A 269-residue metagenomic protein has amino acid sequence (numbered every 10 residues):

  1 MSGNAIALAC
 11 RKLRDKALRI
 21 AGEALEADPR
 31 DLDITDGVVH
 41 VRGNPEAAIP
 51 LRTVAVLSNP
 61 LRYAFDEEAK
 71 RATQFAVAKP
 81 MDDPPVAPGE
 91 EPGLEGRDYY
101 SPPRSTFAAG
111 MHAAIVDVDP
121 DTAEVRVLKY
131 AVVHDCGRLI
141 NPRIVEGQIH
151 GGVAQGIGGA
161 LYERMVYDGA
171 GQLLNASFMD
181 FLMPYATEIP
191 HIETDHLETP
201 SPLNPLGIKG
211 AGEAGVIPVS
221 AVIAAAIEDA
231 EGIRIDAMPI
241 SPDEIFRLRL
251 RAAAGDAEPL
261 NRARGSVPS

Functional and structural regions predicted by a protein language model:
M1-S269: C-terminal catalytic domains of large/alpha subunits in multi-subunit enzymes
